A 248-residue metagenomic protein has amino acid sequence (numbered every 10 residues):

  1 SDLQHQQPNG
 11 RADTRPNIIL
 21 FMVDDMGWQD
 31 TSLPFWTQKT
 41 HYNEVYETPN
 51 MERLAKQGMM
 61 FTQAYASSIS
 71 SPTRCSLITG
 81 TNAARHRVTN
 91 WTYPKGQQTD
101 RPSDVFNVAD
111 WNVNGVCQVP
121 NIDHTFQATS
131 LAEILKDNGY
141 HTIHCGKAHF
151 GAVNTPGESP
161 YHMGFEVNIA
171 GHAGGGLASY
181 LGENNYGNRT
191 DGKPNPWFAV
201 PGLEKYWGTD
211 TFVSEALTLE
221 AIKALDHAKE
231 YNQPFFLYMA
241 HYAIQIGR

Functional and structural regions predicted by a protein language model:
D2-M59, A148: Active-site-proximal N-terminal segment of extracellular/periplasmic enzymes that hydrolyze or transfer
M26-G27, N82-A83, A148-H149, Y242: Catalytic metal-binding/acid-base residues of hydrolase active sites
W28-S32, Q63, R85-R87, G175-L181 (+1 more regions): Short, solvent-exposed loop/turn elements at domain surfaces
T31, N90, C145: Active-site neighborhood of divalent metal-dependent phosphoester/pyrophosphate hydrolases
P34-T37, L77-I78, G157-Y161: Short, glycine/charged-enriched secondary-structure capping and boundary segments
K39-R74, G80-R85, H141-I143, M163-H172: Short, structured active-site-proximal loop/turn typified by the sulfatase FGly-forming signature C/S-X-P-X-R
Y93-H141, A148-R248: Formylglycine-dependent
